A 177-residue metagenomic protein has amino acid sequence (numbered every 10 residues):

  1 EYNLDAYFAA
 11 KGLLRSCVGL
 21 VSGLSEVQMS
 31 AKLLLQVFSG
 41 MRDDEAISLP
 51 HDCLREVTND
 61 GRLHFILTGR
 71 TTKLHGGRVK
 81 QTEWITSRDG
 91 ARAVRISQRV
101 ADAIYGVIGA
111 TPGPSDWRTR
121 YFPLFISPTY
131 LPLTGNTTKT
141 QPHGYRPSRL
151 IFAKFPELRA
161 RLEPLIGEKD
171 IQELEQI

Functional and structural regions predicted by a protein language model:
E1-I177: Extended accessory and catalytic-adjacent subdomains in large enzymes
